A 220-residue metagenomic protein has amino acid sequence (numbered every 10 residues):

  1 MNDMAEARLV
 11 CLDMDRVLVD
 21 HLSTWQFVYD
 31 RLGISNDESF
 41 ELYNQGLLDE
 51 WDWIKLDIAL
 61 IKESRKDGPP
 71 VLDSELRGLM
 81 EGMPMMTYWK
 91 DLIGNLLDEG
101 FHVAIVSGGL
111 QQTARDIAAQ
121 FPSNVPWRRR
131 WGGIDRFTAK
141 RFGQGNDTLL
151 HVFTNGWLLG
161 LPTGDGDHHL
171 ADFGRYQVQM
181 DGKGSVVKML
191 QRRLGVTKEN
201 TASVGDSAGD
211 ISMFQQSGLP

Functional and structural regions predicted by a protein language model:
M1-K62: Active-site neighborhood of HAD-like aspartate-dependent phosphohydrolases
A5, M80-H102, G109-P220: C-terminal cap/substrate-recognition subdomain and adjoining C-terminal extension of metal-dependent phosphatase-like
L12, L42, A104-I105, T201: Short glycine- and Lys/Arg-enriched binding-loop motifs that mark or flank ligand-binding interfaces
D15, Q45, S107-G108, V204: Short glycine-rich loop/turn motifs that provide flexible caps or phosphate-binding loops at active sites
S23, D52-L56, V71, P84-D91 (+1 more regions): Generic alpha-helix structural propensity
T24-Q26, D67-G68, S185-V186: Short, flexible segments with low predicted structural confidence
A59-E75, L159-A171: Short, basic/glycine-rich phosphate-binding loops at helix/coil junctions that contact nucleotide phosphates
